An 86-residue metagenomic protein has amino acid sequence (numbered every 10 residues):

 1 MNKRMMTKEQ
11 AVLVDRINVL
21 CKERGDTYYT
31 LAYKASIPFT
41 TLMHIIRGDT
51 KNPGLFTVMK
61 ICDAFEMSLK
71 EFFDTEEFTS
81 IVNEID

Functional and structural regions predicted by a protein language model:
M1-T27: A short, Lys/Arg-rich alpha-helix, primarily the initiator
M1-T7, H44, F73-D86: Short, charged recognition helix plus adjacent turn of helix-turn-helix-like nucleic-acid-binding domains
C21, A32, C62: The alpha-helix within a helix-turn-helix
C21, I46, T57, E76: DNA major-groove recognition helix of helix-turn-helix
G25-H44: Short alpha-helical DNA-recognition segment
P38, D49, E76-S80: The DNA-recognition helices of helix-turn-helix-type DNA-binding domains
D49-K60: Short, basic-rich loop-to-helix N-cap that marks the start of a DNA-contacting helix
